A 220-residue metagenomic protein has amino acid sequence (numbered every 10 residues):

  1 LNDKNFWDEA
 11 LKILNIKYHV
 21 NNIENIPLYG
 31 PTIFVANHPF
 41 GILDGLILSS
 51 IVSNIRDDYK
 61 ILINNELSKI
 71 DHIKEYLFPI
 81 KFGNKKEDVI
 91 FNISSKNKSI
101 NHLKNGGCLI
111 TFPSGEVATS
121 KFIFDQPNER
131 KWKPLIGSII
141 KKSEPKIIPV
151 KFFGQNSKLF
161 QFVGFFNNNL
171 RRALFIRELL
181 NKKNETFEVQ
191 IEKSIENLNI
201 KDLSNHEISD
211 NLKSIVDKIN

Functional and structural regions predicted by a protein language model:
L1-V35, G45-I47, R56, K74-E75: Membrane-anchoring hydrophobic helices of lipid-metabolizing enzymes
E9-N15, K85-I90, D125-Q126: Short, flexible loop segments at the rims of nucleotide/cofactor-binding pockets, characterized by
L14-V20, I90-I93, R171-A173: Short gly/ser/thr-rich secondary-structure transition/capping motifs
I33-V35, P79, I110-F112: Structural motif
H38-I42, V117-A118: Gly/Ser/Thr-rich loops at beta-strand to alpha-helix junctions that form or flank small-molecule/cofactor-binding
L46-V52, D125: "Short basic amphipathic alpha-helical interaction patches in structured regions
S53, D58-N92, K96-S99, L103: Conserved nucleotide-cofactor-binding alpha/beta core module
I93-N220: Non-catalytic C-terminal accessory region of glycerolipid acyltransferases and related lyso-lipid remodeling enzymes
